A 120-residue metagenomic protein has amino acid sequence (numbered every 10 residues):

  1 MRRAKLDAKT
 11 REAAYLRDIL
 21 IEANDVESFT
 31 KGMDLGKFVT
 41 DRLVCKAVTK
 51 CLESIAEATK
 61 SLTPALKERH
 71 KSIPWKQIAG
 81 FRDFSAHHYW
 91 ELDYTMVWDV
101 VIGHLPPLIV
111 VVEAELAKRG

Functional and structural regions predicted by a protein language model:
M1-G120: Solvent-exposed interaction patches of small proteins and small membrane subunits
